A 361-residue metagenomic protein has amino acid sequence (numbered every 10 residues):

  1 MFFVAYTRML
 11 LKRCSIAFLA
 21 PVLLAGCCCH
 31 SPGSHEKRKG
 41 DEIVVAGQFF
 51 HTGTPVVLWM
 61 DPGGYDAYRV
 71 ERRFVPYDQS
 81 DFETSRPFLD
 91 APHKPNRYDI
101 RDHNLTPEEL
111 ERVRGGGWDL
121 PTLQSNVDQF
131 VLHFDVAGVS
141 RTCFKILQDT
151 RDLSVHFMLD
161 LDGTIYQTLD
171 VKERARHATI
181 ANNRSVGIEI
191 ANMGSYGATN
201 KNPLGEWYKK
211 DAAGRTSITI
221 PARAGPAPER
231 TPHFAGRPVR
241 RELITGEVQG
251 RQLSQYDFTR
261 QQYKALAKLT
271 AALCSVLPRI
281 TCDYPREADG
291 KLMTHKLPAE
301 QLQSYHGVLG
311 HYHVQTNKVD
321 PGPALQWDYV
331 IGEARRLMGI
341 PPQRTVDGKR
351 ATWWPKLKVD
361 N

Functional and structural regions predicted by a protein language model:
Y6-I16: Bacterial N-terminal signal peptides that target proteins for export
K12-R13, G26-C28: The N-terminal extracellular segments of secreted preproproteins, especially immediately downstream of signal
A17-A25: Bacterial N-terminal signal peptides
V22-L23, C143, T199, P321: Alpha-helical transmembrane segments and their juxtamembrane interfaces
C27-L89, N200-N361: Basic/polar, cationic surfaces and motifs that engage anionic cell-wall and phosphate/carboxylate ligands
K39, I43-L147: N-terminal accessory segments that precede or flank the first globular/catalytic domain
R101-S254, Q261-S275: Active-site-adjacent loop/helix surface patches within enzyme catalytic domains that shape the substrate-binding cleft
